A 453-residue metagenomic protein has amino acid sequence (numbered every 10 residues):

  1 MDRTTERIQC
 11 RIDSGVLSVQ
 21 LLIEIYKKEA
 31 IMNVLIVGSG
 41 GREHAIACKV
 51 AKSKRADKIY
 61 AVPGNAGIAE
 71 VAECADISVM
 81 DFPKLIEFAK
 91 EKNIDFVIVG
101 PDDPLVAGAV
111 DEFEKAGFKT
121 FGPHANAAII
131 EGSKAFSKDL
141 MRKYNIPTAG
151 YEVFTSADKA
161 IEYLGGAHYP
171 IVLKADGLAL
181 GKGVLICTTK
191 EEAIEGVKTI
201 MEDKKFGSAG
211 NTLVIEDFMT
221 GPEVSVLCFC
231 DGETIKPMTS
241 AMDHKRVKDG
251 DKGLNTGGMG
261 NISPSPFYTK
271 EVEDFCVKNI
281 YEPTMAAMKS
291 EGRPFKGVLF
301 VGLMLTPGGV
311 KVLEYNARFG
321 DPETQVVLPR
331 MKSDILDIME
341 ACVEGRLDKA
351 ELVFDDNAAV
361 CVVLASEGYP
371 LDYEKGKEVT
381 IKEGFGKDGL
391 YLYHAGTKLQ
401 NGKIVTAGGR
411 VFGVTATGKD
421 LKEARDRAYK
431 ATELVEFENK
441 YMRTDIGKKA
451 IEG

Functional and structural regions predicted by a protein language model:
V16-I31: Short, Lys/Arg-enriched N-terminal segments with co-localized hydrophobic residues within the first ~10-30 amino acids
E29-A125: ATP-binding N-terminal substructure of ATP-dependent carboxylate-amine bond-forming enzymes
L35, E131-T212, P266, K270-E282: Active-site nucleotide/adenylate-binding loops and adjacent lid/helix of ATP-dependent enzymes
C187-T324: Internal nucleotide-binding/catalytic subdomain
V277-L299, N316-K387, Q400: Active-site "cap" helix and flanking loop/linker of ATP-utilizing ligase/carboxylase catalytic domains
Q400, T406-G453: Generic C-terminus detector
